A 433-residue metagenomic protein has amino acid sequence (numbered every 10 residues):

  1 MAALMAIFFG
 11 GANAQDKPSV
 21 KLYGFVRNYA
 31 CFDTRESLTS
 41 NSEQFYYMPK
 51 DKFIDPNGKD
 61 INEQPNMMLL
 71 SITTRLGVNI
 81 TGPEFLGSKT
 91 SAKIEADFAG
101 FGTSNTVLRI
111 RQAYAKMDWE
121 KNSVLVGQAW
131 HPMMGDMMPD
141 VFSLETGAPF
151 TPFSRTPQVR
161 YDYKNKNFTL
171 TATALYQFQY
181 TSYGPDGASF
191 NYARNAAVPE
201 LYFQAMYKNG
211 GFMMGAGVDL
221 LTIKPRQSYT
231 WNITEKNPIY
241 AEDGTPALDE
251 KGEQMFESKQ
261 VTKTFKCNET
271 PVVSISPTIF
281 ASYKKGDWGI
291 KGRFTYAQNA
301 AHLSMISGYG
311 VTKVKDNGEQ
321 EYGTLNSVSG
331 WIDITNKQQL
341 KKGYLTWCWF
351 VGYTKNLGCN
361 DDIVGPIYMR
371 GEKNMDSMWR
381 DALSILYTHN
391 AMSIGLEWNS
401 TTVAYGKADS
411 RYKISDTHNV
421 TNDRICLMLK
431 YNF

Functional and structural regions predicted by a protein language model:
M1-K17: Bacterial Sec-dependent N-terminal signal peptides
D16-S42, K52-T181, N195-M213, S282-Y296 (+1 more regions): Outer membrane beta-barrel
A30-L38, E84, G100-S104, P132-D136 (+7 more regions): Gram-negative outer-membrane beta-barrel proteins
P56-E63, V141-E145, P185-S189, E257-F265 (+3 more regions): Extracytoplasmic loops and strand-loop junctions of Gram-negative outer membrane beta-barrel proteins
E63-S71, N105-V107, T151-F153, N195-V198 (+5 more regions): Short sequence motifs at beta-strands and strand-loop junctions characteristic of Gram-negative outer-membrane
K89-G100, A172-Y176, G217-T222, C348-T354 (+1 more regions): Transmembrane beta-strand segments that form the barrel wall of outer-membrane beta-barrel proteins
G211-M375, W379: Detector for outer-membrane/organellar transmembrane beta-barrel domains, recognizing the amphipathic beta-strand
N419-F433: Outer-membrane beta-barrel "beta-signal"
